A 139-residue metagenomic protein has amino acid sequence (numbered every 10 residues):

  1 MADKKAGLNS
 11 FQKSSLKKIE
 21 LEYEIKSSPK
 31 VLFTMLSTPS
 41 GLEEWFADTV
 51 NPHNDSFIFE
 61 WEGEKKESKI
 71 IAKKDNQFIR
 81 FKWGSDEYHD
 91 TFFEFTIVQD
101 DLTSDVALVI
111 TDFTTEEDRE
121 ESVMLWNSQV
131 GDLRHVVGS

Functional and structural regions predicted by a protein language model:
M1-V50: Hydrophobic ligand-binding cavity/cleft-lining segments
F11-K13, T49, I70-I71, I97-Q99: Short secondary-structure boundary/capping segments
L16-K18, S56, N76-F78, T103-A107: A generic structural signal for beta-strand entry/edge sites
E20-E24, I58, K69, T96: Generic structural detector for well-ordered beta-strands
I25-S27, W61-G63, K74, Q99-T103: A generic beta-sheet turn/junction motif
S40-E87, F92: Glycine-rich portal/gate segments that line the openings of hydrophobic small-molecule binding cavities
K82-H135: Beta-strand/loop substructures that line and gate deep hydrophobic ligand-binding cavities in soluble
G138-S139: Flexible helix-coil linker/hinge segments at domain or subdomain boundaries
